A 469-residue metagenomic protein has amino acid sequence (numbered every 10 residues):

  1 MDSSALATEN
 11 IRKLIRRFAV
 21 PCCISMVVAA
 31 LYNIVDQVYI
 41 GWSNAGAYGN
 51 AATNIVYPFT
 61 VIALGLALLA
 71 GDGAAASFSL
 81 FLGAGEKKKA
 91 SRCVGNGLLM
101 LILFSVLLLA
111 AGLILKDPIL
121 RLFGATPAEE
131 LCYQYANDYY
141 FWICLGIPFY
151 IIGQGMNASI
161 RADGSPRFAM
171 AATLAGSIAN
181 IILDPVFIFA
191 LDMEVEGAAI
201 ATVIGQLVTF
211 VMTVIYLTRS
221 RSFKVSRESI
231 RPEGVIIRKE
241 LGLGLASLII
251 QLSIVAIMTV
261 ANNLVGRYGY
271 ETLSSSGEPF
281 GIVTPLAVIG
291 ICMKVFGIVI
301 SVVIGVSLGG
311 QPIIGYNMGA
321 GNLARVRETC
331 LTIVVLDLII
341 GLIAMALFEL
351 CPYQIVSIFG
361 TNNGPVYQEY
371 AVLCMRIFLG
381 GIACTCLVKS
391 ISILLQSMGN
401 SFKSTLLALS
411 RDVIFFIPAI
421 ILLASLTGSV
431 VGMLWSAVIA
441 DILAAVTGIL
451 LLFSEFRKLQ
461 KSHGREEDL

Functional and structural regions predicted by a protein language model:
M1-C22, F78-G146, A190-L245, I314-G381 (+1 more regions): Short alpha-helical transmembrane segments in multi-pass integral membrane proteins
R12-L31, V35, F59-L66, L145 (+5 more regions): Residue-level signal for short hydrophobic patches within transmembrane helices of multi-pass membrane transporters
R17-D36, W142, G176, G205-T209 (+2 more regions): Transmembrane helical elements of multi-pass membrane transporters/channels
L31-N50, L120-E130, V186-M193, V255-I291 (+3 more regions): Helix-terminus/linker motif at the lipid-water interface of multi-pass membrane proteins
A47-P58, A136, Y140, A199 (+3 more regions): Small-residue hotspots at the loop-to-helix junctions and early N-terminal turns of transmembrane alpha-helices
N50-A110, Y150-A169, L286-A346, L350-P352 (+1 more regions): Small-residue-rich hydrophobic transmembrane alpha-helices
I62, N180-P185, F210-V214, I298 (+3 more regions): Hydrophobic transmembrane alpha-helices of multi-pass small-molecule transporters
G71, W142-R161, A169-N180, A198-T213 (+4 more regions): Short runs within selected transmembrane alpha-helices of multi-pass transporters and secretion channels
